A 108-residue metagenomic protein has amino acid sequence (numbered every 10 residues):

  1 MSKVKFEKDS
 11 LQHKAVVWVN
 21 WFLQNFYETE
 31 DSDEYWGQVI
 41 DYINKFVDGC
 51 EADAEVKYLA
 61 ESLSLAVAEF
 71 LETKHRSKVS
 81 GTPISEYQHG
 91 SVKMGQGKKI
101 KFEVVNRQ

Functional and structural regions predicted by a protein language model:
M1-E7, Y58-A66, K101: Short, charge-rich amphipathic segments
S2-D33: Amphipathic, heptad-repeat alpha-helical segments
K14, Y35-Q38, L59, L63: Residue-level detector of well-ordered alpha-helical segments, enriched for hydrophobic/aromatic packing positions
S32-E51: Amphipathic, non-membrane alpha-helical rod segments
D48-I84: Short, charged early-sequence alpha-helical segments and their helix-coil boundaries
S80-Q108: Long, compositionally biased low-complexity regions that are usually intrinsically disordered and enriched
